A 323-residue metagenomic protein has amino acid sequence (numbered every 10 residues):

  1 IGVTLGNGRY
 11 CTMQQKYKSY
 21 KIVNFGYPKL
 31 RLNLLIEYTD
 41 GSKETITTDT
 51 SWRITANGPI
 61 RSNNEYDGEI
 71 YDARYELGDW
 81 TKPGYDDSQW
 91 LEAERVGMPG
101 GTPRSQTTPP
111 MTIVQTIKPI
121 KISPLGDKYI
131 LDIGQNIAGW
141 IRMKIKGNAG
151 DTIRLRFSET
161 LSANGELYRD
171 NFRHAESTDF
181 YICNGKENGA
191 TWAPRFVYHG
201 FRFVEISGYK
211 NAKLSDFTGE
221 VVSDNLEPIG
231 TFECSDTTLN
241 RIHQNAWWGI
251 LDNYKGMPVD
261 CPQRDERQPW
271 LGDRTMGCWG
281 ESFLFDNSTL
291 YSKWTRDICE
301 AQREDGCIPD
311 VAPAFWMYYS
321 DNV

Functional and structural regions predicted by a protein language model:
G2-R264, G272-D273, T289-I298, E304-A314: Extracellular/oxidizing-compartment recognition motifs
L77, M317-V323: Short, intrinsically disordered, charge-balanced linker/junction segments flanking boundaries in proteins
D273-M276, N322-V323: Catalytic-loop motifs flanking and including active-site residues across diverse enzymes
M276-N287: Well-ordered alpha-helical scaffold segments within catalytic/enzyme domains
S282, A314-Y318: The substrate-binding groove and active-site-proximal loops of carbohydrate-active enzymes, especially glycoside
